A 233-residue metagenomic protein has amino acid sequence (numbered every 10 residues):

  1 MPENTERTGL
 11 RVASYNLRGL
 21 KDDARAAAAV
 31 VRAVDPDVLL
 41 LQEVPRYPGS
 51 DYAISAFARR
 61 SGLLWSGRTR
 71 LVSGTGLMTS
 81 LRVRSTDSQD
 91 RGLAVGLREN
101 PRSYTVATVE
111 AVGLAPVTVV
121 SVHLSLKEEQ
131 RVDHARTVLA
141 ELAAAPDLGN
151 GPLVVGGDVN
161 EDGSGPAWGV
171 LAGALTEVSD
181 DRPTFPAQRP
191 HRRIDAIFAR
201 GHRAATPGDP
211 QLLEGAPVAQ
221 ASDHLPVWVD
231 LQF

Functional and structural regions predicted by a protein language model:
M1-R60, T75, V117, R136 (+2 more regions): N-terminal, active-site-proximal structural segment of metallo-dependent hydrolase catalytic domains
L17, V44, V122-L124, P152 (+2 more regions): Active-site metal-binding loops of divalent metal-dependent hydrolases
L20-D23, P45-S50, K127-E129, V159-P166 (+1 more regions): Active-site environment of divalent metal-dependent phosphoester hydrolases
D37-V38, V117, P152-V154, A196: Short, Asp-centered acidic motifs that coordinate Mg2+ and/or phosphate in catalytic or ligand-binding sites
V38, E43-P116, P210-Q211: Structured beta-strand-rich core segments of catalytic domains in phosphoester-bond hydrolases
L39-Q42, G67, V154-D158, V178-D180: Active-site neighborhood of phospho(di)ester-bond hydrolases with catalytic His/Asp-centered motifs
S88-Q89, G96, T108-E110, A144-L153 (+1 more regions): Metal-dependent phosphoester-hydrolase catalytic domains
L124, E128-A144, N150: Active-site beta-loop-alpha substructure in enzyme catalytic cores, prototypically the cysteine-centered nucleophile
